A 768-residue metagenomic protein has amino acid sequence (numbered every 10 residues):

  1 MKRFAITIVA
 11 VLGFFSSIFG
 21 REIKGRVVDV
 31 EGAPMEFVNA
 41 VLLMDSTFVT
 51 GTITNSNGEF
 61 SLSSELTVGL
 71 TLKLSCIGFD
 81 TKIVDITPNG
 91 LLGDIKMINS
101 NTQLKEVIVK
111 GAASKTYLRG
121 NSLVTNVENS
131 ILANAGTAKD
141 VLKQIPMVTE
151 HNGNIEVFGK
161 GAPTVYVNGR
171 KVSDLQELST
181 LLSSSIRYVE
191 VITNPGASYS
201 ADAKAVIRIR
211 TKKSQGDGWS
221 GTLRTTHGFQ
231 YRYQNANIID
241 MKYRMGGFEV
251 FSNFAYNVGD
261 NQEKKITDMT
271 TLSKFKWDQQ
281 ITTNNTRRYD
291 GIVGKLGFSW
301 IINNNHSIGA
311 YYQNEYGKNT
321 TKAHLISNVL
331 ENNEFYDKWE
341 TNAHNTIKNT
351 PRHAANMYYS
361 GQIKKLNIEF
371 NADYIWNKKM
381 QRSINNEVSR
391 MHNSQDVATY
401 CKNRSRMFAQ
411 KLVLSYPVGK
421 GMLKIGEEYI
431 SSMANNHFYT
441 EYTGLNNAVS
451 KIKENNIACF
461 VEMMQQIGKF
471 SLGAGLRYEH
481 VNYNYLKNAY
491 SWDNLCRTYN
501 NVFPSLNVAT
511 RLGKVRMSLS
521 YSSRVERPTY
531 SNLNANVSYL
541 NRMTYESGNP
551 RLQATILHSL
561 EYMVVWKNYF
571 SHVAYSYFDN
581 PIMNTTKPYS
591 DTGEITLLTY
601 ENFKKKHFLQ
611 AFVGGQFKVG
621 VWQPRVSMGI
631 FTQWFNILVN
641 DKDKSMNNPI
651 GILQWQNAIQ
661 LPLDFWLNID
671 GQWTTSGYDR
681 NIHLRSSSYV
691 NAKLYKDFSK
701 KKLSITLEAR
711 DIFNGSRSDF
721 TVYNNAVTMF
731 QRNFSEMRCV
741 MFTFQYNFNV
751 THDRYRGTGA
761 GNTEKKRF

Functional and structural regions predicted by a protein language model:
N39-L43, S75-F79, L91-I131, E150-N152 (+2 more regions): Short, acidic, small-residue-rich periplasmic hinge/interaction motif at the N-terminus of Gram-negative outer-membrane
S46-E59: Short, acidic Ser/Thr/Gly-rich low-complexity loop/linker segments typical of extracellular and cell-surface proteins
G90-K96, E106, A138-V141, L175-Q176 (+3 more regions): N-terminal periplasmic accessory domains that precede and gate Gram-negative outer-membrane beta-barrel machines
Q144-P146, R170-G196: Short acidic/polar hinge/loop motifs at secondary-structure boundaries that mediate gating or recognition
R210-T225, K264, D268, I292-L296 (+6 more regions): Surface-exposed extracellular loop regions of Gram-negative outer-membrane beta-barrel proteins
V293-G317, N342-K487, R511, V515-R516 (+3 more regions): Face-selective signature of the C-terminal outer-membrane beta-barrel domain
M407-K411, A458, S547, Q553 (+3 more regions): Outer membrane beta-barrel strand-and-loop segments of large Gram-negative receptors, especially TonB-dependent
K451-E454, N494-R497, V525-D579, T596-L609 (+1 more regions): Outer-membrane beta-barrel signature, preferentially recognizing the C-terminal barrel domain of Gram-negative
